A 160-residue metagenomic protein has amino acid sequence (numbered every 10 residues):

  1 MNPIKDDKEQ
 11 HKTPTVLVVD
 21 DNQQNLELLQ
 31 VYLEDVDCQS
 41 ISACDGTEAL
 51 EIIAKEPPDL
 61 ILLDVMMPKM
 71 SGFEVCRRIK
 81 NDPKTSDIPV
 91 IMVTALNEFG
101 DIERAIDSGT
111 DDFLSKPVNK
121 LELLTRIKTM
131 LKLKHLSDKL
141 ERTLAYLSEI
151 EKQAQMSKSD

Functional and structural regions predicted by a protein language model:
M1-L17, L147-A154, K158-D160: Non-catalytic signal-transmission and effector/linker regions of two-component phosphorelay proteins
K8, T15, Q23-S42, E51 (+1 more regions): Two-component/phosphorelay signaling modules centered on CheY-like receiver
E56-L62: Active-site beta3 strand of CheY-like receiver
M67, I79: Receiver (REC) domain active-site loop signature in two-component systems and cognate sites in sensor histidine kinases
V118-I127, L131, H135: C-terminal output helix
